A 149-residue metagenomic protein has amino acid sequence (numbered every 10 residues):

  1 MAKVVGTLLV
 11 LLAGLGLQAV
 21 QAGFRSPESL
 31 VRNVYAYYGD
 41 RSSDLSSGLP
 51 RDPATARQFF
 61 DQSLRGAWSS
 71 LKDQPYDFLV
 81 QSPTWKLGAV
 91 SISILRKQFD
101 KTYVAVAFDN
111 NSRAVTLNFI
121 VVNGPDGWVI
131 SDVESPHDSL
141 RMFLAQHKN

Functional and structural regions predicted by a protein language model:
M1-V4: Positively charged n-region of N-terminal signal peptides that target proteins for export
G6-G16: Bacterial N-terminal signal peptides
L17-A22: Sec/Tat signal peptide C-region and signal peptidase I cleavage site
G23, R57-R113: Surface-exposed, charged secondary-structure patches
R25-S43: Short, aromatic-enriched amphipathic alpha-helices that serve as compact interaction elements
S42-D52: Surface-exposed patches in mature extracellular/periplasmic domains of secreted proteins
K97-K101, N111-A114, D132-N149: Low-complexity, intrinsically disordered terminal/linker segments enriched in charged and Gly/Pro repeats
L117-V122: Hydrophobic/aromatic beta-strand elements that line small-molecule binding cavities or substrate pockets in beta-rich
